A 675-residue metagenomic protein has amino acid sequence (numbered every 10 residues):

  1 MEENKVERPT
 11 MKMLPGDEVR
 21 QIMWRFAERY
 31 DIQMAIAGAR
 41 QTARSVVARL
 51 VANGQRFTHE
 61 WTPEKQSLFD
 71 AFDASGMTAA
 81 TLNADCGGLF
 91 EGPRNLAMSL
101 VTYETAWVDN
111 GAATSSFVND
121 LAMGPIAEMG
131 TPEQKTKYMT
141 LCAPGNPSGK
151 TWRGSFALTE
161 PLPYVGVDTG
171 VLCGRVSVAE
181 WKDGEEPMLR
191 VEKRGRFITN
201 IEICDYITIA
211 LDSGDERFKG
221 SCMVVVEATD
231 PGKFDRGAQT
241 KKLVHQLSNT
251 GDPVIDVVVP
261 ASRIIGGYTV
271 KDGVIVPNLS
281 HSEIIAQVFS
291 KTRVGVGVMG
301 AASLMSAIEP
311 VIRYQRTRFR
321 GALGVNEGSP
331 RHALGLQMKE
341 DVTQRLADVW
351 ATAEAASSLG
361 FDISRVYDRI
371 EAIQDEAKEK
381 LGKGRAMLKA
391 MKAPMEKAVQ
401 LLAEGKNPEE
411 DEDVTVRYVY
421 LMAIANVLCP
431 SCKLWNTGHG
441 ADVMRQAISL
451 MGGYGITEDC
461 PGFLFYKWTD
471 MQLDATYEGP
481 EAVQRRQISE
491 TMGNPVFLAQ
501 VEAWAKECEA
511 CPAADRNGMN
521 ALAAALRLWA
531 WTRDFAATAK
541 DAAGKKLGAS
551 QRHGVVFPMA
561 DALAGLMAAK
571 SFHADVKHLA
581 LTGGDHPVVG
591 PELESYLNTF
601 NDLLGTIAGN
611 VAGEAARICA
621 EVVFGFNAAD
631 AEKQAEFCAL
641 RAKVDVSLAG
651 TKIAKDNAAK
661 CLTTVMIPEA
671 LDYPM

Functional and structural regions predicted by a protein language model:
M1-F117, K137-P147, D368-E412, V416 (+1 more regions): Amphipathic, small/basic residue-rich leader segments at the start of a protein or domain
E2-E18, V101, V414-V419, V443 (+2 more regions): Glycine-rich phosphate/cofactor-binding loops in nucleotide/flavin-utilizing enzymes
G16, P253-T292, I312-Q337, F497-A513 (+1 more regions): A glycine-rich, basic-preceded beta-loop-alpha segment at the flavin cofactor/substrate interface of flavin-utilizing
V51-H59, E354-K433, A568-G609, G613-A631: C-terminal helix-coil-helix/basic helical segment that borders enzyme active sites and/or dimer interfaces and provides
A113-K135, M139, Y164, A179: N-terminal glycine-rich flavin-associated loop
E186-R236: A short core secondary-structure module
G232-G266: Flexible, small-/acidic-enriched active-site or ligand-binding loops
A513-M675: C-terminal amphipathic alpha-helical interaction region
